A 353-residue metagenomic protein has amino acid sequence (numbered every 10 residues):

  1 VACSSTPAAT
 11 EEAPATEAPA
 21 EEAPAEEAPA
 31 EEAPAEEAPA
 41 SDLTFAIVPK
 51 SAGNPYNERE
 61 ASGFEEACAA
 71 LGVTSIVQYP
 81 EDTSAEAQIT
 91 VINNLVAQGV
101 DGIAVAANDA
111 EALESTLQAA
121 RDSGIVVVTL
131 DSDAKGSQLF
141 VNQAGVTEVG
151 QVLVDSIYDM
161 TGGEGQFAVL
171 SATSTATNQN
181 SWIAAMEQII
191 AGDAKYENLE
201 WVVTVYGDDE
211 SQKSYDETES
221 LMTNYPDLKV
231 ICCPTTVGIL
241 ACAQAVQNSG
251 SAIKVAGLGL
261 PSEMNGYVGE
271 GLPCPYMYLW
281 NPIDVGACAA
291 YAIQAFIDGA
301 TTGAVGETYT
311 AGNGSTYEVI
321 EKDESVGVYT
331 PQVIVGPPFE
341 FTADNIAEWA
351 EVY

Functional and structural regions predicted by a protein language model:
C3-Y353: A residue-level marker of the well-folded mature domains of exported/periplasmic proteins
